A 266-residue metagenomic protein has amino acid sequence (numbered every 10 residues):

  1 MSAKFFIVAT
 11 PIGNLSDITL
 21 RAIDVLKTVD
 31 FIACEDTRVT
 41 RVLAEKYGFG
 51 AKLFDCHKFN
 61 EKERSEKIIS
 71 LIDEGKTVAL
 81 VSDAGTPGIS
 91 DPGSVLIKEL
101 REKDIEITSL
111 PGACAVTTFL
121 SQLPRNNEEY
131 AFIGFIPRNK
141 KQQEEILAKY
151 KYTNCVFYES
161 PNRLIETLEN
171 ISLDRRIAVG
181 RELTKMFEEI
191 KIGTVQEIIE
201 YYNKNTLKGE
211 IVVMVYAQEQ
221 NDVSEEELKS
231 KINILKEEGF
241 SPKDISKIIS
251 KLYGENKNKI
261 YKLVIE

Functional and structural regions predicted by a protein language model:
M1-K58: Glycine-rich, flexible N-terminal cofactor/catalytic loop recognition
S2, T77, N154, Y158-E266: A contiguous loop/helix-start segment that scaffolds small-molecule binding in enzyme catalytic cores
L26-I32, D104-I107, T153-C155: Short active-site oxyanion
C56-K62, F135-N139: Conserved helicase motor
K58-D73, P92: Short phosphate-binding loop-to-helix
D73-T118, L164-L168: A glycine-rich beta-strand to alpha-helix segment that forms a phosphate/ribose-binding loop at ligand/cofactor sites
V95-Y150: Class I SAM-dependent methyltransferase SAM-binding "motif I" and its flanking Rossmann-like core
